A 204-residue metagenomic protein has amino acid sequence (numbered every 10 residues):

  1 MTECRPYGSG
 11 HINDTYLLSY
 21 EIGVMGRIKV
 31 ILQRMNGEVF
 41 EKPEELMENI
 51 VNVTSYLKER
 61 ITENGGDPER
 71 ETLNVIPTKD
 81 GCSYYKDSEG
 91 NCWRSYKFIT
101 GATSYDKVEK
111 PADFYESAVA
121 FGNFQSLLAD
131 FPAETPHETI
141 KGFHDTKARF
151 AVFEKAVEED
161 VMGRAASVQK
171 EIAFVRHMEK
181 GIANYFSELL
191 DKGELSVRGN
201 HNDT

Functional and structural regions predicted by a protein language model:
M1-G23: ATP-binding glycine-rich phosphate-binding loop
R5-S9, Q33-R34, F40-E44, I99-V119 (+1 more regions): ATP-dependent phospho-/nucleotidyl transfer catalytic cores
H11-I12, E69-E71, R198: Short, basic and Ser/Thr-rich N-terminal targeting/leader segments
T15-L17, S95, G199: Conserved hydrophobic/aromatic beta-strand scaffold that supports enzyme active sites
L18, I50-E59, A183-N184: Short, well-ordered amphipathic alpha-helices
L18-Y20, Y96, V175: Short beta-strand element of the conserved SAM-dependent methyltransferase core
M25-N49, K58-T135: ATP-binding pocket architecture of kinase catalytic cores
N52, N123, H177: Alpha-helical scaffold segments in soluble metabolic enzymes
